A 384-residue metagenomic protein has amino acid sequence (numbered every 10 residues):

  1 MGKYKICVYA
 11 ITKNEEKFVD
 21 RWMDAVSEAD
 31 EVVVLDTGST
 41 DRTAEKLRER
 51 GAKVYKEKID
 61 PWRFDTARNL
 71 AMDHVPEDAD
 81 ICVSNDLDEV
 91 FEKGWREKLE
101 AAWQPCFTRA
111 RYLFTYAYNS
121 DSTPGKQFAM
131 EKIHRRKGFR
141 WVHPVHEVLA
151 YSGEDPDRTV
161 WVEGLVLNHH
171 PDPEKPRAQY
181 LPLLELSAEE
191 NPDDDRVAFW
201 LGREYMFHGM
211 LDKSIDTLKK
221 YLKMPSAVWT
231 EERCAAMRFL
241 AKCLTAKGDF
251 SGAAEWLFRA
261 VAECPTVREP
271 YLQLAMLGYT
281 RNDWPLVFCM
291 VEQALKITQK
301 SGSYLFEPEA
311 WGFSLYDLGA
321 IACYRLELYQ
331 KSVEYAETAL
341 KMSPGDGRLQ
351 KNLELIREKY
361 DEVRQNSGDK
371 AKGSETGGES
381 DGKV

Functional and structural regions predicted by a protein language model:
A10-E28: Short, well-formed alpha-helical segments that are part of the catalytic scaffolds of diverse glycosyltransferases
K17-D20, D41-R50, G94: Acidic helix N-cap motif at the loop->helix transition within catalytic regions of sugar-transfer enzymes
A25, L35-R48, I59, D86-E89: A conserved acidic beta->alpha catalytic loop
A44-H74: Conserved donor nucleotide-binding strand/loop of the catalytic core
D65-D73, C82, F91-D216, D381: Catalytic-site signature of metal-activated, phosphate-bearing donor transferases, centered on the GT-A/GT-A-like
